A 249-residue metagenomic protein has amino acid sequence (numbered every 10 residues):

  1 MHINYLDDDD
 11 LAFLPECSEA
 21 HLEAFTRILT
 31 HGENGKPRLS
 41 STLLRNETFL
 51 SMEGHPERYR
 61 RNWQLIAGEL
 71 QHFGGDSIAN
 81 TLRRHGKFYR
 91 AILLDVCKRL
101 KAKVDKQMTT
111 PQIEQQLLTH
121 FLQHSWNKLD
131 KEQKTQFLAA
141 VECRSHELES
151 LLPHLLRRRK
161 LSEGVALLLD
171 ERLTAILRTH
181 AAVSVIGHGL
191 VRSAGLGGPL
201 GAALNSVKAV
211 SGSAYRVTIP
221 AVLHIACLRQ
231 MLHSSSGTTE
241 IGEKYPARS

Functional and structural regions predicted by a protein language model:
M1-E132: N-terminal leader/propeptide segments of preproteins
H2-A24, W126-E142, H146, L151 (+2 more regions): The feature marks long, low-complexity, polar/acidic/proline-rich intrinsically disordered regions embedded in large
V96, L100, L168, R172 (+2 more regions): Generic structural signal for hydrophobic core residues of well-folded globular domains
M108-I186: Membrane-proximal, non-transmembrane alpha-helical segments
A175-V185, P199-R248: Membrane-engaging insertion elements
H188-G197: Transmembrane alpha-helix interface/packing and boundary motifs in multi-pass membrane proteins, characterized by
